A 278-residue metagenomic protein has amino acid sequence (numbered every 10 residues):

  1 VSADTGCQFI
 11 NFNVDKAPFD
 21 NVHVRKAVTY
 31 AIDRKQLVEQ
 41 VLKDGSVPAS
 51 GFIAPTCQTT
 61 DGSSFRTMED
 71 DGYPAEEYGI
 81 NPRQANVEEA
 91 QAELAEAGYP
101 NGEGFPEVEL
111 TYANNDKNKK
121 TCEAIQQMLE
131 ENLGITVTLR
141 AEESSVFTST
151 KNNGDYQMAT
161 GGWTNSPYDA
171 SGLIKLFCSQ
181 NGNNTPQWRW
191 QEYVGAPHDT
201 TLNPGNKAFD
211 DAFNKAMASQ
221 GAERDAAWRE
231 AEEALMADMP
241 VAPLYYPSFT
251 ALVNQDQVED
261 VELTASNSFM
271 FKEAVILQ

Functional and structural regions predicted by a protein language model:
V1-S2, N11-N21, Q58-E88, P100-F105 (+4 more regions): Short, solvent-exposed loop/beta-turn-alpha elements that line the ligand-binding surface or hinge of extracytoplasmic
V1-S2, Q8-N11, Y30, V38-Q40 (+5 more regions): Structural recognition of the beta-strand scaffold that forms the well-ordered cores of secreted hydrolase catalytic
T5-C7, K16-P18, R34-L37, S46-P48 (+5 more regions): Solvent-exposed loop/turn segments at secondary-structure junctions within structured extracellular/periplasmic domains
D20-Q127, E131, E230: Append "and occasionally in soluble cytosolic enzymes with long acidic Gly/Pro-rich linkers
V28, L110, L129, K151 (+5 more regions): Hydrophobic, well-ordered secondary-structure elements that form the walls of internal hydrophobic environments
E39, E96-K117, A159-G162, D210 (+1 more regions): Bilobed periplasmic-binding protein-like "clamshell/Venus-flytrap" ligand-binding domains
K117-E123, N153-Q157, D256-Q257: Short glycine/threonine-rich loop-to-helix capping motif typified by GTGT followed within a few residues by an Asp-Pro
Q127-Q187, A227: Periplasmic binding protein-like
